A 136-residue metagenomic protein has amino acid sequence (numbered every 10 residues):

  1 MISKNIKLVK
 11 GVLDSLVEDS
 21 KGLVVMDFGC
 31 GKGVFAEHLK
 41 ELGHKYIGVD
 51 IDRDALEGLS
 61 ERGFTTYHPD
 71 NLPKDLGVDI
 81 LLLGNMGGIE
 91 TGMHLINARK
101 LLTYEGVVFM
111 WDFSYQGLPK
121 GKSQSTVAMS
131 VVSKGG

Functional and structural regions predicted by a protein language model:
I2-K21: Conserved alpha-helix/loop element of class I SAM-dependent methyltransferases that forms part of the SAM/SAH-binding
F28: Conserved beta-strand/loop positions that form the S-adenosyl-L-methionine
G31: Conserved glycine-rich SAM-binding loop
V34-T66: Class I SAM-dependent methyltransferase SAM/SAH-binding core
D79-G92: A short SAM/SAH-binding and catalytic strip from SAM-dependent methyltransferases
M93-Y104: A short glycine-rich, Lys/Arg-flanked "PGG" loop and its adjoining helix->strand segment in the class I
E105-F113: Conserved beta-strand signature within the Rossmann-like core of class I S-adenosyl-L-methionine
S125-G136: Core SAM-dependent methyltransferase catalytic element
